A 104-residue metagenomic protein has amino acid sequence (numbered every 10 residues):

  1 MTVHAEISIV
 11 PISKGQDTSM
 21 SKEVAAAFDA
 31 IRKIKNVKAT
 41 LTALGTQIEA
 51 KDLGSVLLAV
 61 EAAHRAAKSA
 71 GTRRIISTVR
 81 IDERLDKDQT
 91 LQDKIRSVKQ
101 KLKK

Functional and structural regions predicted by a protein language model:
M1-K104: Charge-rich, low-complexity N-terminal segments
